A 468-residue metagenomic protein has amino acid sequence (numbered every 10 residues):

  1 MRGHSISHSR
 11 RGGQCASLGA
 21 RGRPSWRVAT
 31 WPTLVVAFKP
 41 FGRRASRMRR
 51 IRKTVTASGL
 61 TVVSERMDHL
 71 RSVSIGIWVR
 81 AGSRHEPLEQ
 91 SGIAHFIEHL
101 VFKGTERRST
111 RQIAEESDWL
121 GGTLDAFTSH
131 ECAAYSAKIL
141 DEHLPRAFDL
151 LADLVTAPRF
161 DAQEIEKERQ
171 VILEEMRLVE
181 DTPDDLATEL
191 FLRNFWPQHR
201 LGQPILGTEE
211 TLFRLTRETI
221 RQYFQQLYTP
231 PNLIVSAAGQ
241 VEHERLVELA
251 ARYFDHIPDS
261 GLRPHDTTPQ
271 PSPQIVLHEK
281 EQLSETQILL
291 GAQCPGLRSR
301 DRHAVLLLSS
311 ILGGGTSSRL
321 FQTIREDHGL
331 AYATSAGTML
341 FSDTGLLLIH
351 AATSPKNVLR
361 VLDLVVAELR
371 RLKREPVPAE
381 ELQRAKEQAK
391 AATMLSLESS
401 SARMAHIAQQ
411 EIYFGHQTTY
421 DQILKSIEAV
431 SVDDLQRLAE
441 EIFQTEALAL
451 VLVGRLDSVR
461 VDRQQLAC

Functional and structural regions predicted by a protein language model:
P32, A45-I51, V55, R66 (+9 more regions): Charge-rich, well-structured scaffold segments of protease-associated domains
F38-F41: Aromatic (phenylalanine/tyrosine) cluster motif
G59, R66-S117, F191, Y228 (+2 more regions): Active/ligand-binding-proximal structured segments within catalytic/core domains that scaffold catalytic residues
